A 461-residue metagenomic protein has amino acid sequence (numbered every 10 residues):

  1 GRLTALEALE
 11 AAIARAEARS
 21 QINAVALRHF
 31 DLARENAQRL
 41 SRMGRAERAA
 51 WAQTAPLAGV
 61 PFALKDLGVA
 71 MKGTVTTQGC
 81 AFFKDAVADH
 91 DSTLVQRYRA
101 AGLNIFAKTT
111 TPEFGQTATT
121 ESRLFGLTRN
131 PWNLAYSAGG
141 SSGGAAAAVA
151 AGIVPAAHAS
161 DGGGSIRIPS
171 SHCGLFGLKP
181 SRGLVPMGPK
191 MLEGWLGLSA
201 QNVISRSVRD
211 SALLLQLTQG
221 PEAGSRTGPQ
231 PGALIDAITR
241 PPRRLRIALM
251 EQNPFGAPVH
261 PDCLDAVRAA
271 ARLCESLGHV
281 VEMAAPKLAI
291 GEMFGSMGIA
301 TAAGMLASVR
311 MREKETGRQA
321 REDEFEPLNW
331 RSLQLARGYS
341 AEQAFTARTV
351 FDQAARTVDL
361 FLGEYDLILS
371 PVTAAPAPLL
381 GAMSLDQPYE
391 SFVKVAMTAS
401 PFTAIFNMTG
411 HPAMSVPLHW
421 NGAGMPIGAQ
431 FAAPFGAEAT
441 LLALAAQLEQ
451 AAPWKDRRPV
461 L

Functional and structural regions predicted by a protein language model:
R2-G162, R272, L277: Gly/Ser-rich catalytic/binding loops embedded in alpha/beta enzyme cores
A5-E10, Q38, S92, D236 (+3 more regions): Acyltransferase
L57-Q78, T239-E251, A300-D359, A375 (+1 more regions): Short helix-loop capping/hinge segments that flank enzyme active sites or metal/cofactor-binding pockets
H90-T218, N407-H419, A423-G428: Short glycine/serine-rich loop segments
K179-A269, M311, E315, A451-L461: A short helix-breaking turn/cap at a secondary-structure junction
G228-P229, P378-S400: Short, surface-exposed loop/helix-turn segments at secondary-structure junctions that function as lids/hinges flanking
T357-D359, S391-V416: Small-aliphatic-rich amphipathic alpha-helix that forms the alpha element of a beta-alpha
